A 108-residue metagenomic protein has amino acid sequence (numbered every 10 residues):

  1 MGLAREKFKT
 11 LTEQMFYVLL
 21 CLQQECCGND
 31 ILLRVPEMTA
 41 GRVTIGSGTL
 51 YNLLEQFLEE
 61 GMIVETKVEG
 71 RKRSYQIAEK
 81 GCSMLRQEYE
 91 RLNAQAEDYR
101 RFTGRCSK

Functional and structural regions predicted by a protein language model:
M1-L11, L92-Q95, R101: Intrinsically disordered, low-complexity serine/threonine- and proline-rich regulatory segments
R5-T49: N-terminal helix-turn-helix DNA-binding core of bacterial DNA-binding proteins
I31, F57, L92: Alpha-helical transition-metal enzyme core signature, strongest for iron centers
T49-L50, G81: Helical "lid/switch" subdomain of P-loop NTPase nucleotide-binding domains
Y51-Q56: Short, hydrophobic-biased segments on the C-terminal half of alpha helices that form "recognition helices"
L58-G70, Q76: Beta-hairpin "wing" of winged helix-turn-helix
G70-Y89: Basic, amphipathic "hinge/linker" alpha-helix immediately C-terminal to the N-terminal HTH DNA-binding motif
R86-K108: Amphipathic alpha-helical dimerization/coiled-coil segments that flank or bridge DNA-binding/regulatory modules
